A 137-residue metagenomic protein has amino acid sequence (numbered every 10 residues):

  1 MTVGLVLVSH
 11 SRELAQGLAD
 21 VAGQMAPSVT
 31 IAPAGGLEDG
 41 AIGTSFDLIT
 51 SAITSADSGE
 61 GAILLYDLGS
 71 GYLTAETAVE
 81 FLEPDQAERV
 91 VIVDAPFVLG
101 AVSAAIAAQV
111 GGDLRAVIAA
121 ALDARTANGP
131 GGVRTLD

Functional and structural regions predicted by a protein language model:
M1-D137: N-terminal loops that bind phosphate or other acidic moieties and the adjacent beta-alpha structural core
